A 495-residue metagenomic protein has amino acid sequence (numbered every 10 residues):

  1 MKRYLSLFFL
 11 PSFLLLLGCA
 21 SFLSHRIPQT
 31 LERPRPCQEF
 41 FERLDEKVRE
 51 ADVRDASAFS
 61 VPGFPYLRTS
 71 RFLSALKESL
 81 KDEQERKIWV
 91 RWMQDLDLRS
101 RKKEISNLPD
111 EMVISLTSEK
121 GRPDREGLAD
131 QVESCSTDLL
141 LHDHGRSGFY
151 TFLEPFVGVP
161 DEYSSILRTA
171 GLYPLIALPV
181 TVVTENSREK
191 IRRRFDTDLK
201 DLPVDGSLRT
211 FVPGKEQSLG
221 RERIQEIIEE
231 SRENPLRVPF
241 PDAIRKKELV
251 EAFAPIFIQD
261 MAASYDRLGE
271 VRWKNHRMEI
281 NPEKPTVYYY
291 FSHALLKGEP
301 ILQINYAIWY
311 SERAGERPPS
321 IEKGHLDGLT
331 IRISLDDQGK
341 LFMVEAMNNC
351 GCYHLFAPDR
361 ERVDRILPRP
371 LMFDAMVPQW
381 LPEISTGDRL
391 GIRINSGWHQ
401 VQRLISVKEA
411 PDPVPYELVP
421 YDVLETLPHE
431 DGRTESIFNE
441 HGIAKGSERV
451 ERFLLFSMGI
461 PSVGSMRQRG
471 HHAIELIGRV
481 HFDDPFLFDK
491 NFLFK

Functional and structural regions predicted by a protein language model:
M1-F9: Bacterial N-terminal signal peptides that target proteins for export
F8-L16: Bacterial N-terminal signal peptides
L23-E226, H325-D327, D337-K495: Domain-length functional cores that host ligand/cofactor binding and catalytic or interaction surfaces in mature
Y66, R86-V90, A254-Q259, E283-P285: An N-terminus-focused feature that recognizes amino-terminal "leader" regions
D205-N281: Charged, compositionally biased non-catalytic regions
S264-V344: Short N-terminal edge-element motif at the start of the domain
